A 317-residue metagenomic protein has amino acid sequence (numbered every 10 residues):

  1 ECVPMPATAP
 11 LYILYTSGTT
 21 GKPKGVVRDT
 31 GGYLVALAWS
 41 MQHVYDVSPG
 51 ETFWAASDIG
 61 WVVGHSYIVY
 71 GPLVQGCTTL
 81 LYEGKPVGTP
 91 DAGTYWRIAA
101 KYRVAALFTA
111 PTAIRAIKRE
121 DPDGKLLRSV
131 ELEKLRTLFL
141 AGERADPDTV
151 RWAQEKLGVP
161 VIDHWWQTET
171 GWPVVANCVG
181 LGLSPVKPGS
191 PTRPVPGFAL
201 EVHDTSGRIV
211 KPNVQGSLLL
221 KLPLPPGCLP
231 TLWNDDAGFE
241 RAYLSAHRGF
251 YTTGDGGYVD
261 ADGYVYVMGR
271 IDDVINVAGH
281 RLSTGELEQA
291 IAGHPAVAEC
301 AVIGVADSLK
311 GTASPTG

Functional and structural regions predicted by a protein language model:
E1-Y15, K22, L37, D46-T52 (+1 more regions): Conserved pre-ATP/AMP-binding loop-to-beta segment of ANL
C2-M5, K187-P194, A242, H247-R248: Short Gly/Pro-enriched turn/cap motifs at secondary-structure boundaries
P23-G25, A36-V44, W96, I114-P122 (+7 more regions): Adenylate-forming
L34-T52, V62-A106, R119-K125: Conserved AMP-binding/adenylation subdomain of ANL enzymes
D58, G142, W166, T192 (+2 more regions): Active-site glycine-centered loops adjacent to acidic/histidine catalytic or metal-binding residues that shape
C77, A105-T109, K118-P185, A199 (+1 more regions): Gly/Ser/Thr-rich phosphate-binding loop
A100, L107, L220, L224-P225 (+3 more regions): AMP-binding/adenylate-forming catalytic core of the ANL superfamily
R193-G197, R208-Y243, L282: Conserved ATP/PPi-binding loop(s) of AMP-dependent carboxylate-activating enzymes
